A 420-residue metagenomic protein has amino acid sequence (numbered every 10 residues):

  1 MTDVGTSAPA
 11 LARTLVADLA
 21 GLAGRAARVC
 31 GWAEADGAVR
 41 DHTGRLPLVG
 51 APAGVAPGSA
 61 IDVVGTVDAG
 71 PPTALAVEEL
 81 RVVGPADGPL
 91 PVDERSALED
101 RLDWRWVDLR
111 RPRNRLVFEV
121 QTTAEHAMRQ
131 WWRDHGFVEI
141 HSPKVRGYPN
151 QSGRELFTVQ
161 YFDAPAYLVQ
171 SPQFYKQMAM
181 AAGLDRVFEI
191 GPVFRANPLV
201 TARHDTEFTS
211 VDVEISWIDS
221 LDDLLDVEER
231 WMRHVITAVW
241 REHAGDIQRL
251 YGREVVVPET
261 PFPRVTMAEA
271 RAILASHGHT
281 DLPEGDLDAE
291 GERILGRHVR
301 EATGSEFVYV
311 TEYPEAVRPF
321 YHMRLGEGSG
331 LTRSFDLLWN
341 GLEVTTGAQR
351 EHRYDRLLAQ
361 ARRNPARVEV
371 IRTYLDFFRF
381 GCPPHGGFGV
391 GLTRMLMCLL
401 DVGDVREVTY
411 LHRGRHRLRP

Functional and structural regions predicted by a protein language model:
T2-S216, M397: Class II aminoacyl-tRNA synthetase-like tRNA-binding/catalytic domains
V92-D93, Q121, H141-V145, E189-P192 (+6 more regions): Short coil/turn segments at secondary-structure boundaries
Q121, E125, R129, R133 (+3 more regions): Hydrophobic face of alpha-helices
N150-Q151, V227-L337, R363-D376, F380-G381: Metal-assisted phosphate- and nucleotidyl-transfer catalytic regions
D185-V187, F208-S210, G304-F307, T332-S334 (+4 more regions): Active-site lining segments that contact anionic ligands and/or coordinate catalytic metals
S216-L224: Extended, domain-scale alpha-helical bundle/helix-rich regions
A348-P420: Active-site pocket scaffolds in enzymes
